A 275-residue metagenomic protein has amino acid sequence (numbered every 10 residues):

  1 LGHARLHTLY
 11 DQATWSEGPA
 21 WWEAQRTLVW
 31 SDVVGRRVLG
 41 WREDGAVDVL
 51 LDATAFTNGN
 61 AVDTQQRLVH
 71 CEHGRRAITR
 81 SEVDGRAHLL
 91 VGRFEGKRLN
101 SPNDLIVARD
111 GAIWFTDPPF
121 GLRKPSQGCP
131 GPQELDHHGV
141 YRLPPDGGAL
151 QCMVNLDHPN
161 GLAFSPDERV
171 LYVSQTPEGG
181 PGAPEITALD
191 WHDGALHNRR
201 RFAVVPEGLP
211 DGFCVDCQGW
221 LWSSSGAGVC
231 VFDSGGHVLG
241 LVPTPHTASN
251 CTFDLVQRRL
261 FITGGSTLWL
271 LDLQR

Functional and structural regions predicted by a protein language model:
L1-T14, E43-G45, R199-R200: A short helix->beta-strand "capping" segment at the edge of beta-propeller domains
R5, Y10-R26, A53-E72, A77 (+7 more regions): Beta-rich, blade/repeat-based domains predominating in secreted/periplasmic proteins but also intracellular
V33, H73, P118-P119, T176-P181 (+3 more regions): Short loop/turn segments immediately following the C-termini of beta-strands
R36-L39, R76-T79, L122-R123, H138-V140 (+3 more regions): Structural signal for beta-propeller blades
W41-E43, T64-Q65, T79-R86, Y141-G148 (+4 more regions): Flexible "stalk/tail and boundary" regions
F115-L135, S174-P181: Short, conserved, GDST-rich strand-edge loop motifs in beta-rich repeat architectures
P132-P145, I186-D190: Beta-propeller blade signature
A188-A195, L273-R275: Short loop/turn segments immediately following beta-strands, especially the blade-tip and inter-blade linker loops
